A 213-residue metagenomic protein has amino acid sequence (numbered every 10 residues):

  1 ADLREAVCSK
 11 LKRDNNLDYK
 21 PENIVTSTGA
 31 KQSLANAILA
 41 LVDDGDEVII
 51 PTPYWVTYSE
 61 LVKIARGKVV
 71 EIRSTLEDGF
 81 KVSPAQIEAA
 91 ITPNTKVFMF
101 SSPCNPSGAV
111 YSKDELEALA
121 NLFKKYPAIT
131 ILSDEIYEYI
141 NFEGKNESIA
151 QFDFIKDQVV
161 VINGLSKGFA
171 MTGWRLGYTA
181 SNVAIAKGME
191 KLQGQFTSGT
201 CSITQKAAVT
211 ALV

Functional and structural regions predicted by a protein language model:
A1-G29, N36, A211-L212: N-terminal small-domain helix-loop-helix segment of the aminotransferase-like
D18-I24, D44-E47, N94, K156-V159: Short acidic capping loops at alpha-helix termini that bridge into adjacent secondary structure
A40-V62: Conserved PLP-anchoring active-site segment centered on the Schiff-base-forming lysine
D46, G67, F123-T130, I155-D157: A short helix->loop->beta-strand "cap" motif at the edges of active sites that frequently abuts
I64-V70: A short helix-loop-beta submotif of the ANL/AMP-binding
S74-E143: Active-site phosphate-binding strand-loop segment of PLP-dependent enzymes
K156-V213: Conserved core segment of the aminotransferase class I/II
